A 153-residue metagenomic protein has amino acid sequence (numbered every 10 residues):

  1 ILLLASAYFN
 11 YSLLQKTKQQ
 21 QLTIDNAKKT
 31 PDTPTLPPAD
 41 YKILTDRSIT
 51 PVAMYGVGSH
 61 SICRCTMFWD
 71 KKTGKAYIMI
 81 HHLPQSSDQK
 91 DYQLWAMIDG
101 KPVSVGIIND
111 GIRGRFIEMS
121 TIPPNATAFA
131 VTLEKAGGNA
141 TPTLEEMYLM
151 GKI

Functional and structural regions predicted by a protein language model:
L3-I153: N-terminal targeting/export leaders
